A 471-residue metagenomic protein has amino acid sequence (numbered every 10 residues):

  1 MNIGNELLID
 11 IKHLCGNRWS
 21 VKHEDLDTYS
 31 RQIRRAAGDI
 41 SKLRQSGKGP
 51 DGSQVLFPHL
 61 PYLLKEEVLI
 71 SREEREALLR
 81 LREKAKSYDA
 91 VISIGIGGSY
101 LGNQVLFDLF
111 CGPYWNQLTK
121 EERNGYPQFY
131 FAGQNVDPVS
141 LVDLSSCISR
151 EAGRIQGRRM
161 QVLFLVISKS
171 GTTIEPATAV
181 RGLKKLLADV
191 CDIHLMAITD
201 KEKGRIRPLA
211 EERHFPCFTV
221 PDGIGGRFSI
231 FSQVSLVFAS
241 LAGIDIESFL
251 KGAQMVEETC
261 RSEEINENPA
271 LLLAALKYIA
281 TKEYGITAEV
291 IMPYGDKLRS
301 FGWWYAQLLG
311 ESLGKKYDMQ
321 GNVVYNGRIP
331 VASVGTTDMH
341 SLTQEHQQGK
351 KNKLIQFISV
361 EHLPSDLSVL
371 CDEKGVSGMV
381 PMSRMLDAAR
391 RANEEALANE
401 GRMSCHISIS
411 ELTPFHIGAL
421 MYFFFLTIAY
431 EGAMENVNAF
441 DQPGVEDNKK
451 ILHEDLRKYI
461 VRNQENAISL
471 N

Functional and structural regions predicted by a protein language model:
M1-A85, D372-V376, Q464-N471: Extended, charge-enriched "interface" segments that sit outside catalytic cores
E83-E263, N399, E454: Glycine-rich phosphate-binding loops that contact phosphosugars or nucleotide phosphates
S99-G102, D137-S140, T172-E175, K203-R207 (+6 more regions): Flexible loop/turn segments at secondary-structure boundaries
L106-C111, S146-I148, V180-L183, E211-R213 (+4 more regions): Short, solvent-exposed amphipathic alpha-helical segments in soluble enzyme and RNA/protein-processing domains
D137-V139, K277, M379: A gly/proline- and charged-residue-enriched helix-loop-helix capping module
V190-I355, D441-N471: Active-site phosphate/pyrophosphate-binding segments
Y325, V331-T413: Helicase-primase coupling helices
M403, I409-K449, H453: Internal helix-turn-beta structural module
